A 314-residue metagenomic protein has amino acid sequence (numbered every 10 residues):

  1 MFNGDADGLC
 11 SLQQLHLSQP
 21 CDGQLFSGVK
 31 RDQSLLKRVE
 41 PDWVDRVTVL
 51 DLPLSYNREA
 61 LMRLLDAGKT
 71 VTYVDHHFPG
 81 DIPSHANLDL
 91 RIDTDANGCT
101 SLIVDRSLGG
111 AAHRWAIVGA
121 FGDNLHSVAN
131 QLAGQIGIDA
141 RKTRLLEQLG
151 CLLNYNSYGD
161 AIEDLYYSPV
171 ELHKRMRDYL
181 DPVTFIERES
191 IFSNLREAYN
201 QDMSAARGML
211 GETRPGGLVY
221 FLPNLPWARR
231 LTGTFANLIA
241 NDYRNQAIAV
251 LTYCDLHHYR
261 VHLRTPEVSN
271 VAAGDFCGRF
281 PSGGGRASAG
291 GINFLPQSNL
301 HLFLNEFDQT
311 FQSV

Functional and structural regions predicted by a protein language model:
M1-G150, P215, Y220, P226-I248 (+1 more regions): Replace "Mg2+/Mn2+-dependent" with "divalent metal-dependent
L54, Y155-S168, I186-N200, R230-N237: Short N-terminal helix-initiation segments at or just after the protein's N-terminus
R91-T94, L172-Y220: Oxyanion-binding "anion nests"
A129-R177: Loop-centered beta-sheet repeat module
